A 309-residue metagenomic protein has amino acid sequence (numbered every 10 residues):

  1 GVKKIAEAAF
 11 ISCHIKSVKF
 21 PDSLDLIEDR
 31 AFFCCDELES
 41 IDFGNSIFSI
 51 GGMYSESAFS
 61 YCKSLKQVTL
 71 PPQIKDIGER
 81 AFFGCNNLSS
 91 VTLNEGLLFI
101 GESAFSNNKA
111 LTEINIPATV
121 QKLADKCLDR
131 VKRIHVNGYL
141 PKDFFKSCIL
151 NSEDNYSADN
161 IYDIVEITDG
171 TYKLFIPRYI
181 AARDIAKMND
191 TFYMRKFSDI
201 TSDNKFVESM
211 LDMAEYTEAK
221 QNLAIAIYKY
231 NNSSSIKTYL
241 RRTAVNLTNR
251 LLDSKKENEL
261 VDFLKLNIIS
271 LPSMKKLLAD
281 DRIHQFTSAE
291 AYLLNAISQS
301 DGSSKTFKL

Functional and structural regions predicted by a protein language model:
G1-K4, C13-L26, D36-G51, C62-D76 (+7 more regions): Structural signature of tandem-repeat unit edges
E7-A8, E56, E79, E102 (+2 more regions): Register-specific detector for alpha-helical tandem repeat solenoids, activating on a conserved position within each
N231-S233: Short, charge-rich amphipathic alpha-helices with coiled-coil/heptad character
E257-L264, T287-N295: Ankyrin repeat structural motif
A279-D281: Solvent-exposed segments in extracellular or luminal domains encompassing
Q299-S304: Terminal, non-catalytic domain-edge segments
F307-L309: Eukaryotic compositionally biased, intrinsically disordered low-complexity regulatory regions enriched in Ser/Thr/Pro
